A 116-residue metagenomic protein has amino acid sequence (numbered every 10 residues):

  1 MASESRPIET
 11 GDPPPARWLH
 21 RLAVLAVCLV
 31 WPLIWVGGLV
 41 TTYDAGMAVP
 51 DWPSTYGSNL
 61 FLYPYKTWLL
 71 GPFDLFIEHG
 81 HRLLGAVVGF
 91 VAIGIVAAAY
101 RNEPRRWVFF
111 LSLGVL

Functional and structural regions predicted by a protein language model:
M1-A16: Short, Lys/Arg-rich, polar N-terminal cytosolic tail immediately upstream of the first transmembrane signal-anchor
D12-P15, L62-L69, E103: Helix-boundary and loop/linker segments of multi-pass membrane transporters
W18-V49: N-terminal signal-anchor transmembrane alpha helix
R21-A23, E103-L116: Membrane-interfacial loop-to-transmembrane alpha-helix junctions, especially the N-terminal start
G37, G80-H81, L116: Conserved histidines in hydrophobic membrane contexts and catalytic metal-binding motifs
T41-H79: Extracytosolic (periplasmic/ER-lumenal) interhelical loops and adjacent juxtamembrane/interface segments of multi-pass
L75-G94: Membrane-interface loop-to-helix entry segments
V96-E103: Structural signal for the C-terminal ends of transmembrane alpha-helices and the immediately following loop
